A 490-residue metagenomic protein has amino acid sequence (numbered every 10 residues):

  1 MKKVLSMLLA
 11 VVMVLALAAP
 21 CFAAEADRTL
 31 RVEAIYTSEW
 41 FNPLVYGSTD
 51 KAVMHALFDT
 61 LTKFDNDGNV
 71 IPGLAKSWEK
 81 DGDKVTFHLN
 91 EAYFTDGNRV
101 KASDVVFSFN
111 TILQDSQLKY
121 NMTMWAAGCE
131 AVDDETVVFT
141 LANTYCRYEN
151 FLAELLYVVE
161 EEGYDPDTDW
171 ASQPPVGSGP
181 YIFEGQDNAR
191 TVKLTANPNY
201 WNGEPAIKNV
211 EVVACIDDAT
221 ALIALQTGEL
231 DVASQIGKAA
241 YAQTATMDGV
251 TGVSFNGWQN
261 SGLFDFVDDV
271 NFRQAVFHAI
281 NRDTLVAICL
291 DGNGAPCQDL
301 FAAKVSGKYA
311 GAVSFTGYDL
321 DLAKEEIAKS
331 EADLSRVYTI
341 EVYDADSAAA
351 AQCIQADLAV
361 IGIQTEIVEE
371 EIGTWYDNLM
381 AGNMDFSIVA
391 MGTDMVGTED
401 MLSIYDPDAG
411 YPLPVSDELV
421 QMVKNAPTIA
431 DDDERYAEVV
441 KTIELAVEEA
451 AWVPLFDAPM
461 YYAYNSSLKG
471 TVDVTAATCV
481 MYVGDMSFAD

Functional and structural regions predicted by a protein language model:
L8, H278, A295-K329, S347-A349: Structural transition elements
E33-K80, N110, V176-G177: N-terminal lobe/hinge region of extracytoplasmic solute-binding protein
I35-A52, L74, Y148-Y157, F264 (+1 more regions): A structural "hinge/loop" feature
S48, D65-N69, A153-P205, N209 (+2 more regions): Gly/Pro-rich hinge or "lid" segments in bacterial periplasmic/extracellular proteins
E79, K84, N121-G163: Surface-exposed binding/hinge segments that line and control ligand-binding clefts or catalytic entry sites
A102-S108, D134-V138, G179-P180, I207-N209 (+4 more regions): Alpha-helical secondary-structure segments
P198-A242, Q364: Ligand-site clamp/hinge motif
I280-G307, D346-Q355, L379-D490: Detector for C-terminal structural segments
